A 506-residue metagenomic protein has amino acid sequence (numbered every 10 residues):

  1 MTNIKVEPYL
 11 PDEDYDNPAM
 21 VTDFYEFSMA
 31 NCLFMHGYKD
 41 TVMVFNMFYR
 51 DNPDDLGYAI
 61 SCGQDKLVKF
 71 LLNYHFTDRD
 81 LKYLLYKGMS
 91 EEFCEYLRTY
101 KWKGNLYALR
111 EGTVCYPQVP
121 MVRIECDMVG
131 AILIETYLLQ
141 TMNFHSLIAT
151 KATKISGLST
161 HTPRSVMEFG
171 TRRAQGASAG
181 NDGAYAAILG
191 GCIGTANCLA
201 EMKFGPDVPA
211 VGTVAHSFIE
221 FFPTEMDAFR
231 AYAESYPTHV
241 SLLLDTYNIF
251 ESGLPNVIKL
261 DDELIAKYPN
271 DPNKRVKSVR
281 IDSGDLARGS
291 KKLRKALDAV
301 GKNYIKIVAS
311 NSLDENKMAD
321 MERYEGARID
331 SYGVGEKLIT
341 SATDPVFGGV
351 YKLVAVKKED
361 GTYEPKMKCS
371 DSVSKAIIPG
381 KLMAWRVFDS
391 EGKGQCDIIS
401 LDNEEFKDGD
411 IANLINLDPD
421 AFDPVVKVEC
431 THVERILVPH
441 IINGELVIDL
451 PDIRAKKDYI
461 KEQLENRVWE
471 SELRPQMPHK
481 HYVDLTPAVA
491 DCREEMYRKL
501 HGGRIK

Functional and structural regions predicted by a protein language model:
T2-T41, D51-P53, G88, E92-L106 (+6 more regions): Buried, small/hydrophobic-residue-enriched core segments of structured protein domains
T2-T41, F45, R50, D54-A59 (+3 more regions): Gly/Ser/Thr/Ala-enriched C-terminal appendages of enzymes
H36-T99: N-terminal, Lys/Arg-enriched amphipathic/low-complexity engagement segments that precede the first folded domain
G63-K66, L147, D452, K456: Short amphipathic alpha-helical segments
K82-Y83, T150-K154, G170, E472-P478: Short coil/turn segments at secondary-structure boundaries
K277, I305-K306: Short active-site oxyanion
